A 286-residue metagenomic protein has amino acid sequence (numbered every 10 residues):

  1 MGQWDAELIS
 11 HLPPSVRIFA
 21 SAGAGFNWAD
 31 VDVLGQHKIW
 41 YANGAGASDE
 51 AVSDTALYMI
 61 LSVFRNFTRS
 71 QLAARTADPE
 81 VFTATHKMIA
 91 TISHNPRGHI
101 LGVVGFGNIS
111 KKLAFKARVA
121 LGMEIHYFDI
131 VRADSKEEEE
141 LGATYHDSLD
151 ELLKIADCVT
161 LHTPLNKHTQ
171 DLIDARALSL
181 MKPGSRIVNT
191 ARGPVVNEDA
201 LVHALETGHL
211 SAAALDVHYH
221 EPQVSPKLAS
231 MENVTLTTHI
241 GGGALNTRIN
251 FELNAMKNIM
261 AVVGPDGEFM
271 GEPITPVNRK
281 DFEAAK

Functional and structural regions predicted by a protein language model:
M1-A42, D174: An N-terminal-biased, well-structured beta-alpha scaffold segment characteristic of Rossmann-like dinucleotide-binding
W4-D5, I130-K227: Rossmann-like adenosine-cofactor binding region
V16, R97-I100, A175, G184: Phosphate-coordination loops involved in phosphoryl transfer and adenosine-cofactor binding
N43-D54, R69-A73, I92, E221-K286: C-terminal helix-to-coil terminal segments
G44-I100, K112, K116, A120 (+1 more regions): Phosphate-binding beta-alpha-beta segment of Rossmann-like dinucleotide-binding domains, i.e., the NAD(P)
F106-G107: Glycine-rich Rossmann-fold phosphate-binding loop(s) that bind the pyrophosphate of adenine dinucleotide cofactors
A114, R118, L205-E206, A229: Gly/Ala-rich phosphate-binding loop of Rossmann-like dinucleotide-binding domains, activating on the conserved
V119-E124, T207, S211: Conserved S-adenosyl-L-methionine
